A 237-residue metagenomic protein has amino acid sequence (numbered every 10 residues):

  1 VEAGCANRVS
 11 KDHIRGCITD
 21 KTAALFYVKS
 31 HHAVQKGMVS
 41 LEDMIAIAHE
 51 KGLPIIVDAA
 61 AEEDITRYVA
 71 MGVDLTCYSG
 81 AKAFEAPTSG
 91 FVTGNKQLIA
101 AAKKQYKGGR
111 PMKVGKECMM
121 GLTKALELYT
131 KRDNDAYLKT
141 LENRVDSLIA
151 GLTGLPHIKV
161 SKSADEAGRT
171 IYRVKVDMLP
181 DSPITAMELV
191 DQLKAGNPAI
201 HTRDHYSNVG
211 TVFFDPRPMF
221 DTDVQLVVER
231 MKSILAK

Functional and structural regions predicted by a protein language model:
V1-R132, I149-T153, V227-R230: Conserved PLP-enzyme active-site core in the AAT-like
T130-A164: Conserved PLP-dependent catalytic core of the aminotransferase class-I/II
T153-K232: Conserved C-terminal alpha-helix-loop-beta "cap" of PLP-dependent enzymes that closes/shapes the active-site mouth
S233-K237: Generic C-terminal helix-cap and adjacent flexible tail
